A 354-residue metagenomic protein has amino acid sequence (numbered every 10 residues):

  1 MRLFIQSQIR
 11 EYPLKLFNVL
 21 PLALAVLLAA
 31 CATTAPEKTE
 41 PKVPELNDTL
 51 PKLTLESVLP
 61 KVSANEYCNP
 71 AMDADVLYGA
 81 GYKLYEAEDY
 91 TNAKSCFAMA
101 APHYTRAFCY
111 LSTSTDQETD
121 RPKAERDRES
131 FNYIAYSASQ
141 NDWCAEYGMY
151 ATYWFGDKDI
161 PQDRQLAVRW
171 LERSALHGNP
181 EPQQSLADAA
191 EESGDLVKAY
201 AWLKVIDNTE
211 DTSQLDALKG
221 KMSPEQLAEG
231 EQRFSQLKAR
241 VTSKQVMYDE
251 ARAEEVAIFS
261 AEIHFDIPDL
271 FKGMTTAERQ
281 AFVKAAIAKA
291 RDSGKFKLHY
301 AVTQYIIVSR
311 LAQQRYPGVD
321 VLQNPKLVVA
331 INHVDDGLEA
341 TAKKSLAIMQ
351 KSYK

Functional and structural regions predicted by a protein language model:
A29-A30: C-terminal motif of bacterial Sec signal peptides marking the signal peptidase cleavage site
N65, P70-D73, L77, P102-L111 (+6 more regions): Short helix-capping/linker turns of helical repeat alpha-solenoids
P70-N92: Alpha-helical segment of the N-proximal tetratricopeptide repeat
Y82, S112-A124, Y150-P161, A189-G194: Short coil/turn linking the two alpha-helices of tandem helical-hairpin repeats
A87-S95, R121-Y133, I160-W170, G194-K198: Structural signature of tandem alpha-helical TPR/SEL1-like repeats, specifically the intra-repeat loop/turn
T119-K123, L218-V246: Alpha-helical linker/edge segments of TPR/alpha-solenoid repeat scaffolds and analogous pre-/post-domain helices
G194-S213, S223, Q232-A239: TPR/TPR-like (Sel1-like) alpha-helical repeat modules
